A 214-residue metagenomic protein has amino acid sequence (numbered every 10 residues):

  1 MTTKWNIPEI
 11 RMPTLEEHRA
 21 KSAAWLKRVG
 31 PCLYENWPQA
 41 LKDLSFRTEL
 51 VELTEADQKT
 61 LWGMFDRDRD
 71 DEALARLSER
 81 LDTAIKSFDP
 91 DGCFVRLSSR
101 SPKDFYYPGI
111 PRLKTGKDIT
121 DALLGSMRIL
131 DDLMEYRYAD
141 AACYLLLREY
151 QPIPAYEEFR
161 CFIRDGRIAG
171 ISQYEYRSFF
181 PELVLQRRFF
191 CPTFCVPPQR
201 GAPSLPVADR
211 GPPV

Functional and structural regions predicted by a protein language model:
M1-P206: Active-site nucleotide/adenylate-binding loops and adjacent lid/helix of ATP-dependent enzymes
P206-V214: Conserved metal-phosphate-binding beta-hairpin within the catalytic cores of diverse ATP-dependent phosphoryl-transfer
